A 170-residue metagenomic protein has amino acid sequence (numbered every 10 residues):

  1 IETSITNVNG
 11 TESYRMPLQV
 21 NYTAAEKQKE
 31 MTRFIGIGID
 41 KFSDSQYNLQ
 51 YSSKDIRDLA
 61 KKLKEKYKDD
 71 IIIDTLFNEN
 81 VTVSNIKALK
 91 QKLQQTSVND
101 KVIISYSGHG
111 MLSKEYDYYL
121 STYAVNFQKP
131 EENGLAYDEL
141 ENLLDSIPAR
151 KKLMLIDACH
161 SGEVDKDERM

Functional and structural regions predicted by a protein language model:
Y14-N21, I56, A60-D100, E131-E132: Functional beta-strand-loop-alpha-helix junction segments that form "active/interaction loops" within catalytic
R15-I39, D44, P130: Low-complexity, Pro/Ser/Thr- and charge-rich linker/hinge segments at domain boundaries
I35-I39, L76, S105, L155: Short hydrophobic segments within beta-strands
F42-R57: Glycine- and acidic-residue-enriched helix-capping/strand-helix junction motifs
Y67, R169-M170: Catalytic-site microenvironment of enzymes that process N-acetyl-hexosamine-containing cell-wall polysaccharides
S84-S107, M111-R169: Caspase-like (clan CD) cysteine peptidase catalytic core
